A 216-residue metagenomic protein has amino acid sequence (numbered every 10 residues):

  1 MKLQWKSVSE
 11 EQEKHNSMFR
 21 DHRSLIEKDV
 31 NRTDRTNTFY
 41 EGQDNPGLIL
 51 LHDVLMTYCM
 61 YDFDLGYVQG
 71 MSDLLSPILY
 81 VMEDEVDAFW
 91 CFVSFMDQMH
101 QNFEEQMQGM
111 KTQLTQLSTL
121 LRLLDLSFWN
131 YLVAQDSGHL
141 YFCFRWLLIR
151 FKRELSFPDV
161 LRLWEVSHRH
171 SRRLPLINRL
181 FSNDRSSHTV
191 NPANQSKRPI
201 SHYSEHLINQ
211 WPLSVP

Functional and structural regions predicted by a protein language model:
M1-P216: Helix-rich, well-folded core regions that mediate interactions or catalysis
